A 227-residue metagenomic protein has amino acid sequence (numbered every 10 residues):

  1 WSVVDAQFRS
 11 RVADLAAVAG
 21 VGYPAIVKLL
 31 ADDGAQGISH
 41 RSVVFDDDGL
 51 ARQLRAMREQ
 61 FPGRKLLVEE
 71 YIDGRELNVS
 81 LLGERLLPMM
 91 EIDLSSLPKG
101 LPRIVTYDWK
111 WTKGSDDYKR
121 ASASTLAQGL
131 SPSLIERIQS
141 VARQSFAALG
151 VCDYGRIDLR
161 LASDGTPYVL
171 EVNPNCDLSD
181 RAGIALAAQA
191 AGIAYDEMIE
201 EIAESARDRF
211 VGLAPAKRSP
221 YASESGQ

Functional and structural regions predicted by a protein language model:
W1-L67, D73-R75: Active-site nucleotide/adenylate-binding loops and adjacent lid/helix of ATP-dependent enzymes
A16-A17, V44, E84-R85, A214-A216: Short, hinge-like loop/turn segments at secondary-structure boundaries
G22-P24, E76-N78, R156, V169: Broad gene-expression machinery/nucleic-acid interaction feature
L30-D32, T112, N175-D177: Short connector loops/turns at beta-strand edges and beta->alpha or beta->beta junctions
G34-G37, K119, S179-I184: Short small-residue beta-strand/loop micro-motif enriched in glycine and branched aliphatics
R41-S42, G83, N173-C176: A short beta-strand motif that forms part of the nucleic acid-binding face of small beta-barrel RNA-binding folds
F45-S140, S163-Y168: Phosphate-binding site of ATP-dependent enzymes
P98, G129-Q227: ATP-dependent carboxylate activation and anion-phosphoryl transfer catalytic cores that bind Mg-ATP to form
